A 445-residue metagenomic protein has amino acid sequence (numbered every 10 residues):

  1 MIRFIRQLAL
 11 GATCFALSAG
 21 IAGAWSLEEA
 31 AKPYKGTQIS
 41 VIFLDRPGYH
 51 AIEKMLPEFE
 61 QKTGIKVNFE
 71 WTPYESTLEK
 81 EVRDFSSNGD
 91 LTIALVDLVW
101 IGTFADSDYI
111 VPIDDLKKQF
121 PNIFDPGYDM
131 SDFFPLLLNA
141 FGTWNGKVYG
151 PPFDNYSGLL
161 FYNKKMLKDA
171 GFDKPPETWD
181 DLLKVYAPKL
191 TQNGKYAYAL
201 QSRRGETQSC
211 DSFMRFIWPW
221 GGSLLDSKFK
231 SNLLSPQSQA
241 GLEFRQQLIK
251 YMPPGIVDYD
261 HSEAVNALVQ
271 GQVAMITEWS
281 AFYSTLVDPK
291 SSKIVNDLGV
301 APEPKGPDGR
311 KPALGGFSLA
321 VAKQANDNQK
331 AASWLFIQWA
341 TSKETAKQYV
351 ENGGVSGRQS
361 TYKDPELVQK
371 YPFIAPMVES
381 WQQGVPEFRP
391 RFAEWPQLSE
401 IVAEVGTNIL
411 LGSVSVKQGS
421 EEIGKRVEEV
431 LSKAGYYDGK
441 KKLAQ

Functional and structural regions predicted by a protein language model:
W25, K35, P47, L298-E303 (+2 more regions): Long, aromatic- and glycine/proline-rich binding clefts that accommodate carbohydrate-like moieties
W25-P33, V99-S157, S209, G299-A301 (+1 more regions): Hinge/lid segment of periplasmic solute-binding proteins
A30-P33, D114-F133, S202-G205, W220-A240 (+6 more regions): Short, solvent-exposed loop/beta-turn-alpha elements that line the ligand-binding surface or hinge of extracytoplasmic
K35-R46, K66-E70, I93, Y198 (+1 more regions): Short, well-ordered beta-strand elements
P57, K147, D169-A170, Q239 (+6 more regions): Extracytoplasmic/periplasmic substrate-recognition and gating elements
P57-F133, K168-E177, A274-M275, S291-S292 (+1 more regions): Extracytoplasmic "Venus flytrap"/periplasmic binding protein-like
L138-F153, G158, L183-S231, V273: Extracytoplasmic/periplasmic solute-binding protein
K184-T191, S227-V257, E303: Glycine-centered hinge/linker elements that transmit conformational signals in sensory and ligand-binding systems
